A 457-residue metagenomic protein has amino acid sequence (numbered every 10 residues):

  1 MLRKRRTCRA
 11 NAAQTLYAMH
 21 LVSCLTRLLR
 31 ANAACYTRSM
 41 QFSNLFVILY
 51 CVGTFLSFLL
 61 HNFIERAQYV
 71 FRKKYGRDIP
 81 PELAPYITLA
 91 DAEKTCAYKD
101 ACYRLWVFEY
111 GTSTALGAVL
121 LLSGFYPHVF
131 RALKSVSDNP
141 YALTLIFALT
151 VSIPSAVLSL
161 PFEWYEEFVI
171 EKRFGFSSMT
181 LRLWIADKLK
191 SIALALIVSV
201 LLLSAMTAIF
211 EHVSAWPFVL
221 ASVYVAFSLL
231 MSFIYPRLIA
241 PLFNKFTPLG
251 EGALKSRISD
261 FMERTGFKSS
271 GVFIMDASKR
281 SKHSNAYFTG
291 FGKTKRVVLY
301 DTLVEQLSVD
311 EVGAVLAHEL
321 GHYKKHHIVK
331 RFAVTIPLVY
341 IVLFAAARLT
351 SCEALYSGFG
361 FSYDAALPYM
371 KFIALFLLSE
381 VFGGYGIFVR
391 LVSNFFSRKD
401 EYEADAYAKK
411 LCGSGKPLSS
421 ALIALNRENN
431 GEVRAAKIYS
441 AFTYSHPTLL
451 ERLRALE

Functional and structural regions predicted by a protein language model:
L2-R5, Q14-L16, L29: Compositionally biased, intrinsically disordered low-complexity segments enriched in Pro/Arg/Gln/His
A12, A18-L21, A33: Short hydrophobic alpha-helical segments enriched in small aliphatic residues
L28-S39: Short, Lys/Arg-enriched N-terminal segments with co-localized hydrophobic residues within the first ~10-30 amino acids
S43-P368, G384, F388-E457: Polar-ligand-bearing catalytic/cofactor-coordination segments of membrane-embedded or membrane-tethered inner-membrane
A366, L377-E380: Alpha-helical transmembrane segments
